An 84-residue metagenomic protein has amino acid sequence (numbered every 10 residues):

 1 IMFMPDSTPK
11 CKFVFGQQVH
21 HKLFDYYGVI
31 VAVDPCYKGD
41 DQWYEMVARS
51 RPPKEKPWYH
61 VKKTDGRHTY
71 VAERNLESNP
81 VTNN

Functional and structural regions predicted by a protein language model:
I1-Q18, L23-Y27, D34-Y37: Mixed-charge, Lys/Arg-rich low-complexity intrinsically disordered regions
K10, L23, D40-D41, K56 (+1 more regions): Generic intrinsically disordered, low-complexity segments enriched for polar/acidic and small residues
F13, Y26, W43-Y44, Y59 (+1 more regions): Aromatic side chains
I30-V31, D40, V71-E73: Intrinsically disordered, low-complexity regions enriched in proline, serine, glycine and charged residues
A32-P35, D65: A short beta-strand motif that forms part of the nucleic acid-binding face of small beta-barrel RNA-binding folds
Y37-M46: Short, solvent-exposed secondary-structure boundary/capping segments
M46-P52: Short proline/glycine-enriched turn/loop segments at secondary-structure junctions
P53-N84: Intrinsically disordered, low-complexity, charged/polar segments
